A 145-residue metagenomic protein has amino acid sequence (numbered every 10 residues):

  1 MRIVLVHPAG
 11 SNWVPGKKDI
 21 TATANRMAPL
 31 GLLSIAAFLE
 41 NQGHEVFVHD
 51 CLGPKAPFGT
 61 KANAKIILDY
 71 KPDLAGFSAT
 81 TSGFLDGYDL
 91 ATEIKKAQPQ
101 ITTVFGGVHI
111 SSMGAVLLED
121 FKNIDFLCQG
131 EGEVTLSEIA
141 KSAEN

Functional and structural regions predicted by a protein language model:
M1-A24: Short glycine-rich His-centered loop
R26-A28: N-lobe entry segment of adenylate-forming
G31, I35-N145: Glycine-rich beta-alpha loop elements in corrinoid/cobalamin-binding modules across cobalamin-dependent enzymes
